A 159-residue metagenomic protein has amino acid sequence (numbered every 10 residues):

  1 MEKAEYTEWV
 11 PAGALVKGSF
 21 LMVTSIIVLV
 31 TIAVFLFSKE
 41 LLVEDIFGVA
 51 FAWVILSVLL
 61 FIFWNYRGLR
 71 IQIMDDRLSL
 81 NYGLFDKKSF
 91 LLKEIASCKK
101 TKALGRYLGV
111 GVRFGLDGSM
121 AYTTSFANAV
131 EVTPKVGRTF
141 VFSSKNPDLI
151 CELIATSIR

Functional and structural regions predicted by a protein language model:
M1-V43, A121-A129, G137-T139, P147-L149: N-terminal membrane-targeting/pre-transmembrane regions
E2, N81-S143: Non-transmembrane, membrane-adjacent beta-strand/coil modules in membrane-associated proteins and peripheral
K3-E5, V54, F61-I62, T133: Short hydrophobic/aromatic segments of transmembrane alpha-helices and their interfaces
L41-V54: Hydrophobic alpha-helical transmembrane segments
A52-W64, V112-F114, S119-T123: Short, solvent-exposed secondary-structure boundary motifs
V54-K99: Conserved beta-hairpin
S144-R159: Cytosol-/stroma-facing membrane-proximal "stalk/adaptor" domains immediately downstream of transmembrane anchors
